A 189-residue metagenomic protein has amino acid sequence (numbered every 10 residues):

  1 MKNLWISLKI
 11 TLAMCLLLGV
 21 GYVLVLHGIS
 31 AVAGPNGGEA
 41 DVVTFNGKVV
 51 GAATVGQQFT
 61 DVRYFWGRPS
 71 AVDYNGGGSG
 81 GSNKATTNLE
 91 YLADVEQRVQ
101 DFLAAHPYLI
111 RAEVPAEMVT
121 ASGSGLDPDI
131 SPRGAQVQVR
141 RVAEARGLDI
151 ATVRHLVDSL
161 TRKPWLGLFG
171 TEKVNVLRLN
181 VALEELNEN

Functional and structural regions predicted by a protein language model:
K2-L18: Aromatic-residue-lined binding/catalytic grooves and analogous aromatic/hydrophobic interfacial grooves in multimeric
I6, G19, L26-A145, T161-P164: Flexible, solvent-exposed loop/hinge segments and secondary-structure transition points
R141-N189: Extracytoplasmic/periplasmic C-terminal soluble domains
